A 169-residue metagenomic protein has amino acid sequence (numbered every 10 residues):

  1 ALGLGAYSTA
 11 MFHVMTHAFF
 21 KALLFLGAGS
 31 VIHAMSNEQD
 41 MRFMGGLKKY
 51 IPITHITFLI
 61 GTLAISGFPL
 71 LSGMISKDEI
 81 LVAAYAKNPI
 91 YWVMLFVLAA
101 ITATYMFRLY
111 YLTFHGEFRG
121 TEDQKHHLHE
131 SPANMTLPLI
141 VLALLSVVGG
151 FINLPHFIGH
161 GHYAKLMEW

Functional and structural regions predicted by a protein language model:
A1-L70, M74-K87: Hydrophobic, small-residue-rich alpha-helical packing segments that form membrane-like cores
P52-W169: Specific lipid-exposed transmembrane alpha-helices and their immediate membrane-water interface residues in multi-pass
